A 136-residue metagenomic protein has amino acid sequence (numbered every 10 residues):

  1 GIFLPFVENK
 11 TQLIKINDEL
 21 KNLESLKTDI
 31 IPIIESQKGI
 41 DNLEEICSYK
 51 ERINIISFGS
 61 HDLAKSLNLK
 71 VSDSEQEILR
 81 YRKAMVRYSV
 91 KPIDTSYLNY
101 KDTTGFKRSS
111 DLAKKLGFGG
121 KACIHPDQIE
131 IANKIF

Functional and structural regions predicted by a protein language model:
G1-F136: Expand to "…catalyze enediolate/carbanion chemistry for C-C bond making/breaking, isomerization, decarboxylation
